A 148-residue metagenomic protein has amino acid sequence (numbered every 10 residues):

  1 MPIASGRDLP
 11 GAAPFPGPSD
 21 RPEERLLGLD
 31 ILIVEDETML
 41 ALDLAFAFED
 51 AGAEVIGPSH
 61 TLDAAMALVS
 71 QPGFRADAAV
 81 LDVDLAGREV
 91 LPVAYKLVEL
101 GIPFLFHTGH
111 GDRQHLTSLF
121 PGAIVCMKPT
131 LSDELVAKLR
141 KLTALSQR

Functional and structural regions predicted by a protein language model:
M1-D30, T117, I124-R148: Non-catalytic signal-transmission and effector/linker regions of two-component phosphorelay proteins
E35: Conserved acidic carboxylate
T38-G57: Two-component/phosphorelay signaling modules centered on CheY-like receiver
H60-A78: Acidic, metal-coordinating helix/loop segments flanking the phosphotransfer/catalytic sites of two-component signaling
Q71-F74, Y95-I102: Conserved phosphotransfer cores of two-component systems
V80-V98: Conserved phosphotransfer microenvironments
L105-H107: Hydrophobic/aromatic residues positioned on beta-strands within the core alpha/beta folds
G109-R113: Short, polar loop motifs at secondary-structure junctions
